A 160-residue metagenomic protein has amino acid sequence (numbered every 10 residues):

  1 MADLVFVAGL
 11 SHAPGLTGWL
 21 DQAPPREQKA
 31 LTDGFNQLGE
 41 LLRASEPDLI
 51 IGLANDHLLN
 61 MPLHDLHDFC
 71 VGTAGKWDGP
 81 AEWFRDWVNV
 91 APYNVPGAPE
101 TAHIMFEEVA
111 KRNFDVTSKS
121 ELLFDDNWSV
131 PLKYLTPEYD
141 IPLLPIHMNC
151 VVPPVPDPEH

Functional and structural regions predicted by a protein language model:
M1-H160: Soluble secreted/lumenal catalytic domains with histidine-centered metal-binding or acid-base catalytic motifs
